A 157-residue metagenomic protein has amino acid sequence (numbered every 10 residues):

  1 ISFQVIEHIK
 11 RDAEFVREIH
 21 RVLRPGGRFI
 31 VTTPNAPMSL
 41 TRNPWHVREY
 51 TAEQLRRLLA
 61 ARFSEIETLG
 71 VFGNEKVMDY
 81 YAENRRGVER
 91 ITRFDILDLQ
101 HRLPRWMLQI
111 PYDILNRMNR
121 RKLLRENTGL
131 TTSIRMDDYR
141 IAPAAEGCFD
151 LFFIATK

Functional and structural regions predicted by a protein language model:
I1: A conserved beta-strand element that flanks and buttresses the S-adenosyl-L-methionine
V5: Hydrophobic adenine-recognition pocket in adenosine-nucleotide-binding enzymes
K10-T156: S-adenosyl-L-methionine-dependent methyltransferase catalytic module, highlighting the catalytic core
